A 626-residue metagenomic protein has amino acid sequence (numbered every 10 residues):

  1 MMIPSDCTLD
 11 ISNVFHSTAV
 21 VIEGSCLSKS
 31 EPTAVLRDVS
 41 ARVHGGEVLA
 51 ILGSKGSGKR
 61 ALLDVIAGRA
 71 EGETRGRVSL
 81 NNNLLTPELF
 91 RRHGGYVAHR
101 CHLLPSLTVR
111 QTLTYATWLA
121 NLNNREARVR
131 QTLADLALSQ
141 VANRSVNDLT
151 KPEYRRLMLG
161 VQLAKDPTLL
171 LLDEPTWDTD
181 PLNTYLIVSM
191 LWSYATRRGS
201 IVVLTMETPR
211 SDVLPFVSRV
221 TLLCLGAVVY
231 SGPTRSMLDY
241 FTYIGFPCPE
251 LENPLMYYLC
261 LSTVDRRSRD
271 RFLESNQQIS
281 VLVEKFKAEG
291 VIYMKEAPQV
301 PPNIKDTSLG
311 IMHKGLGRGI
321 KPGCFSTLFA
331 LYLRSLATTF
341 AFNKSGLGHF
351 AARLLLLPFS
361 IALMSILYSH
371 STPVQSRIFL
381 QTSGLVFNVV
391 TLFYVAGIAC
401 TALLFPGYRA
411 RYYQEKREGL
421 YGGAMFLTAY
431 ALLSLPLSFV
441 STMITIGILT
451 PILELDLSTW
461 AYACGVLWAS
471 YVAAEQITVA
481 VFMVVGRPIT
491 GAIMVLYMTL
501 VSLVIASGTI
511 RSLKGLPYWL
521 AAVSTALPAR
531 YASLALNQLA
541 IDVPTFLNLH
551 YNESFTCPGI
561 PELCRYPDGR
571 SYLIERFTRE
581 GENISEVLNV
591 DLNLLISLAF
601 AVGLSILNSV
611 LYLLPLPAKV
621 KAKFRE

Functional and structural regions predicted by a protein language model:
M1-S40, H44-E47, S54, R77-T86 (+7 more regions): Topological signature of polytopic alpha-helical transporters
S57, P87-E88, R100-Q111: Conserved catalytic motifs of ABC-family nucleotide-binding domains
I66-G68: Helix-to-loop junction immediately C-terminal to a conserved catalytic motif
L159, I187: Hydrophobic anchor residue at the start of the ABC signature
Q162-L163: ABC ATPase C-loop
E174-T176: Walker B catalytic motif
V188-M190, T196, S200-T205, R210-V213 (+7 more regions): Alpha-helical transmembrane segments and their short interhelical loops
L363, L380-I448, T499: Hydrophobic alpha-helical transmembrane segments of multi-pass membrane transport proteins
